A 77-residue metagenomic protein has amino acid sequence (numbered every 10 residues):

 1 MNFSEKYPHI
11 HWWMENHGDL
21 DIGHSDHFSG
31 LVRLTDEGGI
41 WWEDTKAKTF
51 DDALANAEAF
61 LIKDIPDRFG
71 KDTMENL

Functional and structural regions predicted by a protein language model:
M1-S29: Short N-terminal "domain-start" leader segments that mark the transition from disordered tails or signal peptides into
N2-S4, W41, G70: Structural boundary micro-motifs
I22-W42: Short aromatic-glycine-(Arg/Gly/Cys) micro-motifs in beta-strand/loop hairpins
E37-A55: A short, exposed loop/beta-hairpin motif centered on an aromatic-Gly-Thr core
A59-K71: Short arginine-rich
D72-L77: Short acidic DE-rich linear segments
